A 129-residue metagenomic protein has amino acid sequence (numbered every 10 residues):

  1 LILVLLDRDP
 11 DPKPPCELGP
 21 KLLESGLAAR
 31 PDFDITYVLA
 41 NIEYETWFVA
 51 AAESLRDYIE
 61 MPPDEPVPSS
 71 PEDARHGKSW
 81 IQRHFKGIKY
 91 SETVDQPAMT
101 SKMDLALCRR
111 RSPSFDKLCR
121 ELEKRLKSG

Functional and structural regions predicted by a protein language model:
L1-G129: C-terminal accessory helical subdomains adjacent to catalytic cores in phosphodiester- and nucleotide-handling enzymes
